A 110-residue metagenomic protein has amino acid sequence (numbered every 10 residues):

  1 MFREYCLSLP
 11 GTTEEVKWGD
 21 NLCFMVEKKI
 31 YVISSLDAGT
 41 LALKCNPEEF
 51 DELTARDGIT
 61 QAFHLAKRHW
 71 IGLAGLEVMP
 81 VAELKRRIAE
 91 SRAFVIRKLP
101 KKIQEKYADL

Functional and structural regions predicted by a protein language model:
M1-L110: Charge-dense, helix-prone N-terminal extensions
